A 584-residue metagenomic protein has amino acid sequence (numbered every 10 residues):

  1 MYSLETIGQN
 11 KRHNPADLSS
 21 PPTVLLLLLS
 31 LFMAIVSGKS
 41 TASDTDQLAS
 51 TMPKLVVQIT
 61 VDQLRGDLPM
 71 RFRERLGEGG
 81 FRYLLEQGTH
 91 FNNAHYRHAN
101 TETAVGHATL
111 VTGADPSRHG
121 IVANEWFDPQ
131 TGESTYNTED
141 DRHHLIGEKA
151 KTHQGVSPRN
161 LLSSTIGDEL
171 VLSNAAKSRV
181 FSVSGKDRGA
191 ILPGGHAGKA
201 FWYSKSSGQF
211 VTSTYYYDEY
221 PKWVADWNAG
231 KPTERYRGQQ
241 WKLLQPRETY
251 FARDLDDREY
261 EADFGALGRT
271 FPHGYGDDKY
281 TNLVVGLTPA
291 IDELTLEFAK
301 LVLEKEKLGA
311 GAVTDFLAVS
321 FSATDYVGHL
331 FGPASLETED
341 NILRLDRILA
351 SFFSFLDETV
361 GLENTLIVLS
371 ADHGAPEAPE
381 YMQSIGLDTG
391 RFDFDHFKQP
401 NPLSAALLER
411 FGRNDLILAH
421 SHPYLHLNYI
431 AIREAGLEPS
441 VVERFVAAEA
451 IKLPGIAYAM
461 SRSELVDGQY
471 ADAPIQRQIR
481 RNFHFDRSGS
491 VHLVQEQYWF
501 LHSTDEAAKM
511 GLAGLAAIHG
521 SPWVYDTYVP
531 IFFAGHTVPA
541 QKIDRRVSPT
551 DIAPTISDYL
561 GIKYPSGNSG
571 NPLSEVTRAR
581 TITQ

Functional and structural regions predicted by a protein language model:
V24-I35: Bacterial N-terminal signal peptides
S43-T89: Active-site-proximal N-terminal segment of extracellular/periplasmic enzymes that hydrolyze or transfer
V56, V171-L172, K177-S184, A190-P193 (+4 more regions): Active-site regions of oxyanion-processing enzymes, predominantly non-cytosolic
P69-R118, R179-V183: Short, structured active-site-proximal loop/turn typified by the sulfatase FGly-forming signature C/S-X-P-X-R
L76, N93, E102, N124-G155 (+9 more regions): Secreted, luminal/periplasmic, and some membrane-associated catalytic domains that remodel anionic oxygen-ester
I191-K199, H273-L283, L287, A310-L345 (+1 more regions): Active-site His/acidic residue clusters
Y236-L296, K300-L301: Long, low-complexity, polar/charged, intrinsically disordered or flexibly structured peripheral segments
S384, D388, F392-L437, G514-L560 (+1 more regions): Substrate-binding rim/cap in mid-to-C-terminal beta-strand-loop elements of soluble/periplasmic
